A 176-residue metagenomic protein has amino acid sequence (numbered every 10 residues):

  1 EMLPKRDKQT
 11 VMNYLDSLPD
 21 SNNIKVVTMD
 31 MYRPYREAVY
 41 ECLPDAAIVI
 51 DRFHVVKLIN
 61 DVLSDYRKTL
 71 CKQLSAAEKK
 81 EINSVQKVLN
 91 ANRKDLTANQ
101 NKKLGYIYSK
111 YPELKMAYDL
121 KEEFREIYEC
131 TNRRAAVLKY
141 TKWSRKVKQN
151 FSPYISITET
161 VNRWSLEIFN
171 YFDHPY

Functional and structural regions predicted by a protein language model:
K5, M12-V49, V56-K57, A76-Y176: Acidic/histidine-rich catalytic cores and adjacent linkers of DNA breakage/strand-transfer/modification proteins
V55-A76: Short alpha-helix plus adjacent loop in nuclease-associated cores
